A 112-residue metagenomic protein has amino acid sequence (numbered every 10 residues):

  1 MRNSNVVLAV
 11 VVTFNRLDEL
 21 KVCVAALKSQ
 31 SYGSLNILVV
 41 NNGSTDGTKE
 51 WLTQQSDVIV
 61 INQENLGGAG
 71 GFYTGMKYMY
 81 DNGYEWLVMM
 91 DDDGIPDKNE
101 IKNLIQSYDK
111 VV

Functional and structural regions predicted by a protein language model:
N5-L8, N36: Cell-envelope/extracellular polymer assembly enzymes that use nucleotide-activated donors
A25-S34: Short, acidic, metal-binding catalytic loop of nucleotide-sugar glycosyltransferases
A26, N41-K49, G94-I95: A conserved acidic beta->alpha catalytic loop
L35-G43, I61-N62: Short beta-strand/loop segment that forms part of the nucleotide-sugar
T48, F72, K98-I101: Acidic donor-diphosphate engagement hotspot in glycosyltransferases and nucleotidyltransferases that stabilizes
T53-T74, Y78: Conserved donor nucleotide-binding strand/loop of the catalytic core
Y84-D93: Short beta-strand-to-loop acidic/aromatic patch adjacent to the donor-nucleotide binding site
N99-V112: Conserved donor NDP-sugar-binding/catalytic core segment of glycosyltransferases
